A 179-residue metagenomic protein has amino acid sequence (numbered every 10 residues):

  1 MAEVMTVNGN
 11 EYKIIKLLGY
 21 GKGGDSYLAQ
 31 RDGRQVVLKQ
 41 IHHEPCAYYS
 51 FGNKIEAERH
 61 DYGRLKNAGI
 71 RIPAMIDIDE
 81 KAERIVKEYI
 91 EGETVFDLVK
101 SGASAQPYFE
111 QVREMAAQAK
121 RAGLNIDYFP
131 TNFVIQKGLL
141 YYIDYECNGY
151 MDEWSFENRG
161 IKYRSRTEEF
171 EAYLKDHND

Functional and structural regions predicted by a protein language model:
M1-I15: Juxta-kinase regulatory segment immediately upstream of eukaryotic protein kinase catalytic domains
E11-E56: ATP-binding glycine-rich loop module of kinase domains
V36, R71, I85, Y141-D144: Protein kinase-like catalytic core scaffold
S50-A68: The N-lobe alphaC helix and its flanking beta3-alphaC-beta4 segment of protein kinase-like domains, centered on
F51, I70-F109: Conserved structural core of kinase catalytic domains
Q111-Q118: Conserved hydrophobic core/spine positions of the Hanks-type protein kinase catalytic domain
R121-N125, Q136-D179: C-lobe/activation-segment region of protein kinase-like
Y128-F133: Hydrophobic residue at the +6 position relative to the catalytic HRD Asp in the kinase catalytic loop
